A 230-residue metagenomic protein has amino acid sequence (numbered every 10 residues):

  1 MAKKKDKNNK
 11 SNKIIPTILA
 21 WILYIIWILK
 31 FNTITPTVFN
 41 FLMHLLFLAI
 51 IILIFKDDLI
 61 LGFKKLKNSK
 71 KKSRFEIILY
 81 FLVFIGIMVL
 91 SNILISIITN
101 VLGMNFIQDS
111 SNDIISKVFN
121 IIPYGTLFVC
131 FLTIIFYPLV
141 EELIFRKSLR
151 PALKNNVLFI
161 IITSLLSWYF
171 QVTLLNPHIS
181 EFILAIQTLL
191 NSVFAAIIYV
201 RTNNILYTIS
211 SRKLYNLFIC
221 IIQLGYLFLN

Functional and structural regions predicted by a protein language model:
A2-K5, V38-Y80, L102, N203: Membrane-helix interface linkers and caps
D6, K10, I14, T37-F41 (+6 more regions): Hydrophobic, aromatic-rich alpha-helical transmembrane segments and their membrane-interface anchor motifs
K10-W27, Y80-I87, I160-L166: Alpha-helical transmembrane segments
S11-I60, S110-F119: Alpha-helical transmembrane segments in multi-pass membrane proteins
L23-M43, S96-F106, L174-S180, I221-N230: Juxtamembrane/transmembrane-helix boundary motifs at the membrane-water interface
I34, N100-I107, R150-I161: Membrane interface segments of multi-pass transport proteins and intramembrane proteases
G62-Y137, L229: Juxtamembrane helix-loop-helix connectors linking adjacent transmembrane helices in multi-pass membrane enzymes
Y124-N230: Transmembrane helix-loop-helix hairpins at the membrane interface of multi-pass integral membrane proteins
